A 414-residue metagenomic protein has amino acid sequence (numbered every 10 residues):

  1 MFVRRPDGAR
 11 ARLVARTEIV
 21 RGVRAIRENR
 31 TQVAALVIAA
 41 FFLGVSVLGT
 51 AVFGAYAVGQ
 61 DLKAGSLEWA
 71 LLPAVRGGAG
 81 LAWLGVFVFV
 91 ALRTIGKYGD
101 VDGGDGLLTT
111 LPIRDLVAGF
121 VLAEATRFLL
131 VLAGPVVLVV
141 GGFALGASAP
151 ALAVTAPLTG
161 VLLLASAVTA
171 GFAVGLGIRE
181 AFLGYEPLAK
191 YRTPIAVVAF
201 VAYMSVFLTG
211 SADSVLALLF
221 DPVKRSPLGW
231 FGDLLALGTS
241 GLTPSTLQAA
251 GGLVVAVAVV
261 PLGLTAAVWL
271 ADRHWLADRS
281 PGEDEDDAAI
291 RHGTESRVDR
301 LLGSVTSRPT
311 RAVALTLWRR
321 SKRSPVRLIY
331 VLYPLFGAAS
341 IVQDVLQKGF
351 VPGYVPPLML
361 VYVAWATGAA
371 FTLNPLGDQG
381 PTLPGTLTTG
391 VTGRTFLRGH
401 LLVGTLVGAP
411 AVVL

Functional and structural regions predicted by a protein language model:
M1-G103, P112-P381, G393-L414: Hydrophobic alpha-helical transmembrane segments of membrane proteins
T109: A Lys-centered signature of the CheY-like receiver
T386-T388: Catalytic phosphate/nucleotide-handling subdomain of diverse soluble enzymes
